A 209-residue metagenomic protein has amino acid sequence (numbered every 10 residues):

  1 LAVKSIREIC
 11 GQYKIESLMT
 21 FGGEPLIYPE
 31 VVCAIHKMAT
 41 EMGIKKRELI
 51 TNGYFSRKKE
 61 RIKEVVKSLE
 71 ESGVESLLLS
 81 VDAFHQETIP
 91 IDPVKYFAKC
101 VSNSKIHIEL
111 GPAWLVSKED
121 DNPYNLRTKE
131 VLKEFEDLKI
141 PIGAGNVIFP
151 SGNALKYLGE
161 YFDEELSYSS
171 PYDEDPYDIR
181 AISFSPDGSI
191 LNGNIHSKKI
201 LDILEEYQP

Functional and structural regions predicted by a protein language model:
A2-T20, Y28-L132: Radical SAM/AdoMet-radical enzyme domain recognition
T20-F21, T51, G143, P150: Short glycine/serine/threonine-biased micro-segments
E24: Substrate/cofactor-recognition hotspot
V131-E134, E206-Y207: Residues that form generic nucleotide/phosphate-binding pockets
G143-P209: Accessory C-terminal segments flanking Radical SAM cores
